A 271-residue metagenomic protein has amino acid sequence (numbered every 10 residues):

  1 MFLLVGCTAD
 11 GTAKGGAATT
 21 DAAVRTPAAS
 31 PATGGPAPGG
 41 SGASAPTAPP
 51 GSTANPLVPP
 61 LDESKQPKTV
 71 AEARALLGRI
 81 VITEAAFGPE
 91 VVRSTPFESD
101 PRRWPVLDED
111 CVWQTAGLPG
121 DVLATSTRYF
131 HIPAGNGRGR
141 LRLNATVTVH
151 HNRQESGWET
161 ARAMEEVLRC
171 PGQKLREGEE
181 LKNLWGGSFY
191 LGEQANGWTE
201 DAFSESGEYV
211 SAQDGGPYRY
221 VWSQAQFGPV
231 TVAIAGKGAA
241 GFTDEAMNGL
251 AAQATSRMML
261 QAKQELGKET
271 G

Functional and structural regions predicted by a protein language model:
V5-A75, K263-G271: N-terminal low-complexity, Pro/Thr-rich disordered segments that flank secretion/membrane-targeting signals
V58-Q66, V91-Y220, A262, G267-G271: A small/polar (G/S/T-enriched), proline-flanked helix-loop surface module common in exported/cell-envelope proteins
A71-A73, L143-H151, G241-N248: Second-shell loop/turn segments in exported
L143-V147, P229-G238: Short, well-ordered beta-strand elements
R219-F227: Short, surface-exposed beta-strand/loop micro-motifs that present aromatic residues
A239-G271: Surface-exposed amphipathic alpha-helical segments
